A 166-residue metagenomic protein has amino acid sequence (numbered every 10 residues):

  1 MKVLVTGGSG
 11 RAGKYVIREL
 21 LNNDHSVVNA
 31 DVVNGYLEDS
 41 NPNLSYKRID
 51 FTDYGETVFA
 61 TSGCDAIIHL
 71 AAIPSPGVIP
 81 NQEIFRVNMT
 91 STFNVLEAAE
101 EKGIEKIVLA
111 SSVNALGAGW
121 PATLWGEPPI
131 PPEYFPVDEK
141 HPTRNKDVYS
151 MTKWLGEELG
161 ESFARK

Functional and structural regions predicted by a protein language model:
V3-N23: N-terminal Rossmann NAD(P)H-binding glycine-rich loop of SDR-like oxidoreductase domains
T6, A30, I67-A71, I107-V113: SDR active-site strand-loop-helix element
N23-Y36: Conserved glycine-rich Rossmann-like NAD(P)H-binding loop of the short-chain dehydrogenase/reductase
D39-S40, P76-E83, A118-T123: Conserved catalytic-core motifs of eukaryotic protein kinase domains, centered on the activation segment
R48-V87, A98: NAD(P)H-binding glycine-rich loop region in Rossmannoid oxidoreductase-like domains and their noncatalytic homologs
Q82, R86-F93, E101, E105 (+1 more regions): Conserved internal alpha-helix in NAD(P)-dependent oxidoreductase domains
N94-K146: Conserved Rossmann-fold NAD(P)-dependent oxidoreductase catalytic core, especially the SDR/UDP-sugar
F135, P142-K166: Active-site Tyr-X1-5-Lys
